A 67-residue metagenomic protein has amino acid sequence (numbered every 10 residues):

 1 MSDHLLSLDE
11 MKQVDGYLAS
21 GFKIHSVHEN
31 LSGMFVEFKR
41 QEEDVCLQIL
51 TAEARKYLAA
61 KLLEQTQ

Functional and structural regions predicted by a protein language model:
M1-Q67: Terminus-proximal functional modules
